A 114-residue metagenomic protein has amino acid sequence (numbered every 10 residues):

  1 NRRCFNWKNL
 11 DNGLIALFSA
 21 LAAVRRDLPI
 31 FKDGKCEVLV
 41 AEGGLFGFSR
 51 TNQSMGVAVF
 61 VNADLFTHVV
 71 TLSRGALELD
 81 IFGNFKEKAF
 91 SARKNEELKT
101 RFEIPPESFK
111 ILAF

Functional and structural regions predicted by a protein language model:
N1-N12: Aromatic/acidic polysaccharide-binding cleft in carbohydrate-active enzymes
R2, G43-L45, M55, P106-I111: Short hydrophobic/aromatic beta-strand or adjacent loop that forms the aromatic wall/cage of a ligand/substrate-binding
L10-F31: Catalytic cores of secreted or luminal carbohydrate-active enzymes
L21, F60-N62, E107: Hydrophobic, well-ordered secondary-structure elements that form the walls of internal hydrophobic environments
K32-E37: Short coil/turn segments at secondary-structure boundaries
L39-R74: Carbohydrate-binding surface patches
F66-F90: Beta-strand-rich binding/interaction modules
A92-F114: C-terminal beta-strand-rich structural cap/linker in extracellular carbohydrate-active enzymes
